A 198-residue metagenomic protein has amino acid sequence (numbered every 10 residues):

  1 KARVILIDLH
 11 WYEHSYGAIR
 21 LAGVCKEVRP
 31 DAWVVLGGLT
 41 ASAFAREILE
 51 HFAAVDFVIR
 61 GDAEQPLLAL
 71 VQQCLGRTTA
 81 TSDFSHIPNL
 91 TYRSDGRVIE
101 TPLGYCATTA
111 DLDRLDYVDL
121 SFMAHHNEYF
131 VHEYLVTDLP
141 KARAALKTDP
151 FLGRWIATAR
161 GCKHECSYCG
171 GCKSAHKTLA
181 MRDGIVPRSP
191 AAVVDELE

Functional and structural regions predicted by a protein language model:
A2-T109: Glycine-rich beta-alpha loop elements in corrinoid/cobalamin-binding modules across cobalamin-dependent enzymes
A110, V118-E198: Radical SAM [4Fe-4S] cluster-binding motif and immediate context
